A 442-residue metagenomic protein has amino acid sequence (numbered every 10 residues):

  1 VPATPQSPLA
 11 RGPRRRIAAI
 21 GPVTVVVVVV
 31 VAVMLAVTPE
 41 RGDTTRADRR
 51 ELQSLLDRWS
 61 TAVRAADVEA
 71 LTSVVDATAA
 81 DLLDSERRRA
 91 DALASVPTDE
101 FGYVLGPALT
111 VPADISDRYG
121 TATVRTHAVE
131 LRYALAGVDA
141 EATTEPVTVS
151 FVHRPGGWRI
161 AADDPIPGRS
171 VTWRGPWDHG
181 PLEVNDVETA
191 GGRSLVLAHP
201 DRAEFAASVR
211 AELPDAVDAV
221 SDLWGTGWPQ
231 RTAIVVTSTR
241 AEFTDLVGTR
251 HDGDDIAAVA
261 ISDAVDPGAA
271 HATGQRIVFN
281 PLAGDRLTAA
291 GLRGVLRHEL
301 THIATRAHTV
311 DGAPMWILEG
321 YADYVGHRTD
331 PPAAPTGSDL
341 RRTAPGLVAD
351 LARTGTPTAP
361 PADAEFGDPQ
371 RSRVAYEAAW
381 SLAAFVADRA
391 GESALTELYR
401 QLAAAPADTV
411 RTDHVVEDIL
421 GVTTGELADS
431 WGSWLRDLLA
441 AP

Functional and structural regions predicted by a protein language model:
V1-I17, V26-R46, R50, L71 (+4 more regions): Beta/coil-rich, acidic/histidine-enriched accessory regions frequently appended to metallopeptidases
P2-P8, L135-E183: Short beta-strand edge/turn micro-motifs at domain boundaries
E40, Q53-L56, V74, V184-A206: Acidic/histidine-rich, surface-exposed loop or edge segments in extracytoplasmic proteins
A47-A66: Short, aromatic-enriched amphipathic alpha-helices that serve as compact interaction elements
V68-G120: Short solvent-exposed beta->alpha transition segments
R118-A134: A short hydrophobic beta-strand element
A190-P314, D408-T412: Juxtacatalytic substrate-recognition/specificity segment
S262-A272, A290-G291, V295, T309-P442: Acidic/His/Gly-enriched intrinsically disordered linker/tail segments that often contain short helix/coil "MoRF-like"
